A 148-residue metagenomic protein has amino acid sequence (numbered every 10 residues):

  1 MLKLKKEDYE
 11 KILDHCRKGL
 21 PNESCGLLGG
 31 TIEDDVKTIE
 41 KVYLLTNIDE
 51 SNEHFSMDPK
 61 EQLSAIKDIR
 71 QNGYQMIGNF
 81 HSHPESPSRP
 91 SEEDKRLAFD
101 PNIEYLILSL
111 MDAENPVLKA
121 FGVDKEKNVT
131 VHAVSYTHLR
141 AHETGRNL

Functional and structural regions predicted by a protein language model:
M1-N22: Long, hydrophobic N-terminal alpha-helical segment
L2, S51-F55: Short, surface-exposed loop/turn motifs that are enriched in glycine and acidic residues and include a nearby proline
E23, T38, G73-Q75: Short loop/turn motifs at secondary-structure junctions
S24-G29, I66-R70: Short, well-structured hydrophobic secondary-structure segments
G26, E33-S51: Short, surface-exposed acidic-centric catalytic microdomains
S56-V134: Active-site-proximal loop/helix of nucleotide/amide-processing enzymes and allied scaffolds
T137-T144: Conserved small/polar residues in nucleotide/adenosyl-binding loops
